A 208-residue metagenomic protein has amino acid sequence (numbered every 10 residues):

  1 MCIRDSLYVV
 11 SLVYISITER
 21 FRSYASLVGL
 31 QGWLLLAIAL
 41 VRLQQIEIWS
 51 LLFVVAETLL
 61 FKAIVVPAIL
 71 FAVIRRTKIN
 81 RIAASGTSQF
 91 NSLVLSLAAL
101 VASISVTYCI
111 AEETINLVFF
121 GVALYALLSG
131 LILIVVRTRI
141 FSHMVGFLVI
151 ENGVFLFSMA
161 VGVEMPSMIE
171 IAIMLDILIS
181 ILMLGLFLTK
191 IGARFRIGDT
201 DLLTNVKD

Functional and structural regions predicted by a protein language model:
R4-D208: Alpha-helical transmembrane segments of multi-pass membrane proteins predominantly involved in bioenergetics
